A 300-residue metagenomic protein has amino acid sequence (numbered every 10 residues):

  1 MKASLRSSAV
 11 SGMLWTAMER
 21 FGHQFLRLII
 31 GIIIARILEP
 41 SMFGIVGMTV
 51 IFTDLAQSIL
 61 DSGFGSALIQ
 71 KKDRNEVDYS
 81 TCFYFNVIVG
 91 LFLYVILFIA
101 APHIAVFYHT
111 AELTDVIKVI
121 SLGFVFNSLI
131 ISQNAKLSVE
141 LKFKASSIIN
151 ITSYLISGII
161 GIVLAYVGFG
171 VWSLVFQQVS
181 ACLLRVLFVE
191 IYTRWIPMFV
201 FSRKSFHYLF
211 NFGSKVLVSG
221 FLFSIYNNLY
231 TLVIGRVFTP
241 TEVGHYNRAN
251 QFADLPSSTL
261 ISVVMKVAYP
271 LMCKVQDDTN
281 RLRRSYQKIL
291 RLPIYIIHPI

Functional and structural regions predicted by a protein language model:
M1-L28, S66-I69, D73-Y84, L113 (+4 more regions): N-terminal membrane topogenesis motif
M1-L5, A9, K144, L187-L232 (+2 more regions): Interhelical loop/hinge segments that connect adjacent transmembrane helices in multipass membrane
L5-F64, V89-A101, G123, S153-I162 (+2 more regions): Signature of the first transmembrane helix
A9-V10, G44, N75-I88, I117 (+3 more regions): Interfacial transmembrane-helix starts/ends
I37-P40, E76, F107-T110, E140 (+4 more regions): Helix-loop interface residues and adjacent transmembrane-helix termini in multi-pass membrane transporters, primarily
S58-E76, S138-V139, A249, A253-I297: Helix-loop junctions and terminal segments of transmembrane helices in multi-pass membrane transport/translocation
G65, S132-V139, F143, V163-V167 (+5 more regions): C-terminal transmembrane helix end/exit motif
Y84-H109, K118, I159-I162, Y166-V167 (+1 more regions): Alpha-helical transmembrane segments of multi-pass membrane transport and lipid-handling proteins
